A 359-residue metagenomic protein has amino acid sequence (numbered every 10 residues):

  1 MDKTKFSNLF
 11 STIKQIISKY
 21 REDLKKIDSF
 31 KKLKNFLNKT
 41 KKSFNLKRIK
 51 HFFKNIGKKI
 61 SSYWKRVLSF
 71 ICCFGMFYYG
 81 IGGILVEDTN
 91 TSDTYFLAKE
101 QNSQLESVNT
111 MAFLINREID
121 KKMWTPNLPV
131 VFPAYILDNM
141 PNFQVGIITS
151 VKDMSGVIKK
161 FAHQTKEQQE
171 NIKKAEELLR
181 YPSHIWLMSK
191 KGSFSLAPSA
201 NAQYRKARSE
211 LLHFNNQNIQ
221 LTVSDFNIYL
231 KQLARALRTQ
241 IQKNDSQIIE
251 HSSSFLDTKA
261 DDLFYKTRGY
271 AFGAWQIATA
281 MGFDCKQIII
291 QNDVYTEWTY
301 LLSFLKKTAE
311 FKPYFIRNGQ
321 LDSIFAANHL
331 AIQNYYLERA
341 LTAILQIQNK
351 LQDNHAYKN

Functional and structural regions predicted by a protein language model:
M1-K41: N-terminal targeting leaders characterized by basic, low-complexity, disordered sequences that direct proteins
R66-I81: Hydrophobic membrane-insertion alpha-helices, especially the h-region of bacterial N-terminal signal peptides
S92-S193: N-terminal Sec/ER secretory leader and immediately downstream segment of secreted/extracellular precursors
T94, K99, W275-N359: A cross-kingdom marker for long, charged
W124-I136, Q217, S246-K259, F283 (+1 more regions): Short, charged/polar, low-complexity loop and linker segments that flank or interrupt alpha-helical bundles
N171-A207, V294-D322: Long, amphipathic, charge-rich alpha-helical segments that form helical bundles/coiled-coils
R180-I228, A327-L351: Short, well-ordered, aromatic-rich surface patches in folded extracellular/luminal domains
S195-L302, A309-E310: Extended amphipathic alpha-helical interaction segments
